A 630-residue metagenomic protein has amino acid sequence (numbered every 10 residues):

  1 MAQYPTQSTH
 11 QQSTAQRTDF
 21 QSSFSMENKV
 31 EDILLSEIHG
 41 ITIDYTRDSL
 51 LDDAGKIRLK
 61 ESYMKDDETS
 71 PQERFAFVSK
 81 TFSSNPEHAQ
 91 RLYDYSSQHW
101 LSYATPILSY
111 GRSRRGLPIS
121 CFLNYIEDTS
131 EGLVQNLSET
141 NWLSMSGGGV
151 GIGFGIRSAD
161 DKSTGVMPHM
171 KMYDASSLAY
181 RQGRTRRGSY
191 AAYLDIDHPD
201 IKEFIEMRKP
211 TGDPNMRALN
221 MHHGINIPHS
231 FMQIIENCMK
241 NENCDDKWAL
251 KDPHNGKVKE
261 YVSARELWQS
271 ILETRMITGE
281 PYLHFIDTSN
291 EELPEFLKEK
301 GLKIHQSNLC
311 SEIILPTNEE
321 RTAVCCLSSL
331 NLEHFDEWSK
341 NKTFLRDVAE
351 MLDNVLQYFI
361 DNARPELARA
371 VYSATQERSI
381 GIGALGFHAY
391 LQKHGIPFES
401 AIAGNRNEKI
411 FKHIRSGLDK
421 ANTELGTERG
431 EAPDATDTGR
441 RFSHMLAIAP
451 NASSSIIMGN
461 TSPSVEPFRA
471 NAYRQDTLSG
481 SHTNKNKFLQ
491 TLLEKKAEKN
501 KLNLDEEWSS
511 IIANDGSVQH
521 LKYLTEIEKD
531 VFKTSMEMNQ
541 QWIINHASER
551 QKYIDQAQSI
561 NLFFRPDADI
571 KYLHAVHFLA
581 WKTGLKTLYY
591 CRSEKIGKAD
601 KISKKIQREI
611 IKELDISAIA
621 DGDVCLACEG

Functional and structural regions predicted by a protein language model:
Y4-S13, K601-G630: Acidic, low-complexity intrinsically disordered tails
P5-T6, R17-E87, M167, K171-M172 (+3 more regions): Conserved, charged catalytic cores of large soluble enzymes
L50, I304, C310-N318, L356-D361 (+1 more regions): Catalytic alpha/beta core of large soluble enzyme barrels
L51, S70, G111-R115, T129 (+16 more regions): Secondary-structure capping and boundary motifs in well-ordered enzyme cores
K65, T81-H88, Y93-K162, V166-H169 (+5 more regions): Function-dense linear segments that define catalytic or interfacial modules in macromolecule-processing proteins
K65-D66, T129-G132, W142-V150, L178-R187 (+10 more regions): Secondary-structure transition/capping motifs at alpha-helix termini and the adjoining loop/turn into the next element
S144-D200, M207-K209, N471-Y473, A497 (+3 more regions): Conserved thiamine diphosphate
N255, L345-V371, T375, S379 (+5 more regions): Internal maturation/activation junctions in enzymes
